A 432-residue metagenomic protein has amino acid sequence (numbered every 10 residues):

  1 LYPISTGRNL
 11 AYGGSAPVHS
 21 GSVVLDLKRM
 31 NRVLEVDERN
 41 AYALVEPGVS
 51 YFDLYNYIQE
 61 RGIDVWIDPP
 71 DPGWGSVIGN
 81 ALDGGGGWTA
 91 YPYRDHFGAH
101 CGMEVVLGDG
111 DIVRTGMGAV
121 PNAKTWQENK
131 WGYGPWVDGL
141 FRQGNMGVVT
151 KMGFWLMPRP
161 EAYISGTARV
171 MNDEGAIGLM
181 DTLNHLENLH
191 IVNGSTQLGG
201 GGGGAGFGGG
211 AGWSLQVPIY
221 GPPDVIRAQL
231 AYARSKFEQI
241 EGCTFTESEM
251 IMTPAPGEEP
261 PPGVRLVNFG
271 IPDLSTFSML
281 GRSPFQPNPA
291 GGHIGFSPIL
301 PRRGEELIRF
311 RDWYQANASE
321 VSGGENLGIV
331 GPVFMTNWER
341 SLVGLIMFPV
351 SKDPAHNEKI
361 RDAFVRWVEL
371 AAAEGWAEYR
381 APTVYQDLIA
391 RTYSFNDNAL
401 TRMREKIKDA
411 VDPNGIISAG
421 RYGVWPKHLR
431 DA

Functional and structural regions predicted by a protein language model:
L1-G7, A11-K28, C243-A432: Conserved glycine-rich FAD pyrophosphate-binding loop
N9-G13, Y51-D53, W74-S76, N122 (+8 more regions): Flexible loop/turn segments at secondary-structure boundaries
N31-E38, T150-A162, G210, R282-S297: Residues forming anionic-ligand binding surfaces in small-molecule and nucleic-acid pockets of primarily soluble enzymes
V33-V36, L44-L183, A432: FAD-binding subdomain of flavoenzyme oxidoreductases
D53, D173-M180, P223-Y232, E305-F310 (+1 more regions): Short, conserved charged micro-motifs
Q59-I63, V105-I112, F154, G175-V192 (+6 more regions): Generic secondary-structure signature for well-ordered alpha-helical cores
G87-P92, A123-K124, G132-F141, K151-G153 (+5 more regions): Glycine-rich, charged/polar anion/phosphate-binding loops that engage phosphate groups from diverse ligands
V137, G153-F154, I164-G175, L179-L274: C-terminal cap/substrate-recognition region of VAO/PCMH-type FAD-linked oxidoreductases
